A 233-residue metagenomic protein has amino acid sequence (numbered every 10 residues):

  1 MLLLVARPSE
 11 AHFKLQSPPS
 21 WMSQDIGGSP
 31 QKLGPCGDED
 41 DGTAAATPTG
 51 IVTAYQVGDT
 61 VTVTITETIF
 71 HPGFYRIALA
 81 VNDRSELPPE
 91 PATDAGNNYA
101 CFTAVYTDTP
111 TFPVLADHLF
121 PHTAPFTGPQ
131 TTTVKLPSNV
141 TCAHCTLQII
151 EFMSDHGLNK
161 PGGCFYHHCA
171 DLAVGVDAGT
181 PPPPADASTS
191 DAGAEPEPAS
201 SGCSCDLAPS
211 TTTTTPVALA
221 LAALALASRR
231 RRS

Functional and structural regions predicted by a protein language model:
M1-L4: Hydrophobic alpha-helical targeting segments used for export or membrane insertion
A6, R232-S233: Generic detector of intrinsically disordered, low-complexity segments in short proteins and peptide precursors
R7-A11: Sec/Tat signal peptide C-region and signal peptidase I cleavage site
H12-V176: Structured recognition/catalytic domains enriched at protein termini, typified by the LPMO catalytic fold at the mature
V176-D206: C-terminal low-complexity, Ser/Thr- and acidic/Pro-rich disordered "stalk" regions positioned immediately N-terminal
S204-V217: Juxtamembrane/start-of-transmembrane alpha-helix segments at the extracytoplasmic/lumenal side of membrane anchors
T214-R231: A cross-kingdom C-terminal cell-surface attachment/processing module
